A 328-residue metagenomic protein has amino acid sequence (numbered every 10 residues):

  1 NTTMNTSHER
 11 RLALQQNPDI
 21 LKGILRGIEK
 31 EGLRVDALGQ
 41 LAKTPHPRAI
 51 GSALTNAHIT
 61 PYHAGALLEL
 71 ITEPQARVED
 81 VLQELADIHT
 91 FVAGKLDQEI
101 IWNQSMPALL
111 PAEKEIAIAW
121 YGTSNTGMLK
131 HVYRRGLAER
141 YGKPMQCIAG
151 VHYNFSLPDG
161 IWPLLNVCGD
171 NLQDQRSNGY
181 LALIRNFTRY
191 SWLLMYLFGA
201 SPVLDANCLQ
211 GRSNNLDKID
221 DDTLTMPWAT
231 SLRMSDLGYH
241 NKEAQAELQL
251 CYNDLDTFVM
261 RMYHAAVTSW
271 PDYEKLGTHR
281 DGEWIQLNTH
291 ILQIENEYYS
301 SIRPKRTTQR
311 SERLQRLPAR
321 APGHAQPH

Functional and structural regions predicted by a protein language model:
M4-A138, M145-C147, N178-R185, R189-W192 (+1 more regions): Terminal catalytic/cofactor-binding subdomain
E31, M145-P158, A325-H328: Histidine-centered divalent-metal-coordination microenvironment in nucleic-acid enzymes
M128-E139, S156-P327: Loop-rich catalytic cores of soluble enzymes, especially ATP-dependent carboxylate-amine ligases and other
